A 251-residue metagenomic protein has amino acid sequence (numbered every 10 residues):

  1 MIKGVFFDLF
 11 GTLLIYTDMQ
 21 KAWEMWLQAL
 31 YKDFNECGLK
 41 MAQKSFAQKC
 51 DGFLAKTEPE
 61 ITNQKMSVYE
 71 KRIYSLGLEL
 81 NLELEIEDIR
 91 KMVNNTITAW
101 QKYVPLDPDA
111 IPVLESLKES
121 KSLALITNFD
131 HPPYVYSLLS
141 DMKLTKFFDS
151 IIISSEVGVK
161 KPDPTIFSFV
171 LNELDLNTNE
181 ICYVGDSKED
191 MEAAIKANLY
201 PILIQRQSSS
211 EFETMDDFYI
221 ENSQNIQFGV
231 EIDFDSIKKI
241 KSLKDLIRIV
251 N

Functional and structural regions predicted by a protein language model:
M1-K49: Active-site neighborhood of HAD-like aspartate-dependent phosphohydrolases
M1-V5, T17, I111, E115 (+2 more regions): Asp-based, Mg2+/Mn2+-dependent phosphohydrolase catalytic module
K21-L30, K65-S75, D130: Short acidic alpha-helix initiation/capping motifs at coil-to-helix transition points, especially at protein N-termini
W26-A29, R72, D109, V113 (+1 more regions): Charged catalytic carboxylate motif
N35-M41, N81-L82, K143-F147, D175-L176: Short helix-capping segments at alpha-helix termini
C37, K44-N95: A metal-dependent, Asp-based hydrolase signature
F53-S67, T98-P108, K161-I166, E189 (+1 more regions): Short amphipathic alpha-helical segments at helix boundaries and their inter-helical linkers
I89-L106, A110-L138: Substrate-recognition element of Asp-dependent hydrolases with the DxDx(T/V) motif
